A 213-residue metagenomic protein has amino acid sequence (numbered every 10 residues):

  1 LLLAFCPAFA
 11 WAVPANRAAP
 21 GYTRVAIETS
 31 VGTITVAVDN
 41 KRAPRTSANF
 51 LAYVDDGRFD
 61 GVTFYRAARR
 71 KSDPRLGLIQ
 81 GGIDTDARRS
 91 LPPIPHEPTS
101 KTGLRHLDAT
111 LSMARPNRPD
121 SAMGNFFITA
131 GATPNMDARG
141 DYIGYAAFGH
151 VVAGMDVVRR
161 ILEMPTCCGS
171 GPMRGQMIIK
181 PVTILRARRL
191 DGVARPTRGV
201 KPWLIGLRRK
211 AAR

Functional and structural regions predicted by a protein language model:
L1-A8: Bacterial N-terminal signal peptides
F9-R213: Cyclophilin-like peptidyl-prolyl cis-trans isomerases
